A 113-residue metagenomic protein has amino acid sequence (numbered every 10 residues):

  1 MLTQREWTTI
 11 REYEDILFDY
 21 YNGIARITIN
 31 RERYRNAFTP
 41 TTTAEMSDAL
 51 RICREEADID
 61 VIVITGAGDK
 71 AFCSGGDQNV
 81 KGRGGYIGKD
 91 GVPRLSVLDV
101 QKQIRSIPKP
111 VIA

Functional and structural regions predicted by a protein language model:
M1-T65: Conserved CoA-thioester-binding segment of acyl-CoA-metabolizing enzymes
I10, G66-Q103: Glycine- (often His-adjacent) and acidic-residue-rich active-site loop that binds/positions the CoA thioester
F38-T39, G76, G85, P108: Short, flexible helix/strand-to-coil boundary loops that buttress conserved ligand/catalytic motifs in alpha/beta
D99-A113: Glycine-rich beta-to-alpha active-site loop
